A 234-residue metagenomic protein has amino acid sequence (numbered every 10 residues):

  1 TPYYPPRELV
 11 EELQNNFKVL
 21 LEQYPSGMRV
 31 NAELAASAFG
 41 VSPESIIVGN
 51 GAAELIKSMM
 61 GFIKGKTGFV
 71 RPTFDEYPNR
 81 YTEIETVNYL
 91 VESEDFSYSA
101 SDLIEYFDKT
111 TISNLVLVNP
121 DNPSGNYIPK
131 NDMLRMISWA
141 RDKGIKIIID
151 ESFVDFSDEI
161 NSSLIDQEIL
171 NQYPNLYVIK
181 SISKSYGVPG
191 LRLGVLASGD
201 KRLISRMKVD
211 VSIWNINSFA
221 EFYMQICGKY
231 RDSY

Functional and structural regions predicted by a protein language model:
T1-P2, A52, F74, N119-P123 (+2 more regions): Short glycine-rich anion-binding loops that position phosphate/pyrophosphate groups of nucleotides and phosphorylated
T1-Q23, S37, T110-T111, I145: N-terminal "arm"/small-domain region of PLP-dependent enzymes with the aminotransferase-like
E12, G27-R29, N175-Y234: PLP-dependent aminotransferase class I/II
Y24, S37-K57: Short loop-beta-helix segment that forms the pyridoxal 5′-phosphate
I46, T67, T86, I147 (+1 more regions): Hydrophobic/aromatic residues located in beta-strands of well-ordered beta-sheets within soluble catalytic
G51-M60, D150-F153, S157-D158: Glycine/small-residue-rich loop that forms an oxyanion/phosphate-binding "nest" at active or ligand-binding sites
G61-L117: PLP-dependent aminotransferase-like
Y98-D108, P123-I147, E151-S185: Active-site pre-lysine segment of PLP-dependent enzymes
